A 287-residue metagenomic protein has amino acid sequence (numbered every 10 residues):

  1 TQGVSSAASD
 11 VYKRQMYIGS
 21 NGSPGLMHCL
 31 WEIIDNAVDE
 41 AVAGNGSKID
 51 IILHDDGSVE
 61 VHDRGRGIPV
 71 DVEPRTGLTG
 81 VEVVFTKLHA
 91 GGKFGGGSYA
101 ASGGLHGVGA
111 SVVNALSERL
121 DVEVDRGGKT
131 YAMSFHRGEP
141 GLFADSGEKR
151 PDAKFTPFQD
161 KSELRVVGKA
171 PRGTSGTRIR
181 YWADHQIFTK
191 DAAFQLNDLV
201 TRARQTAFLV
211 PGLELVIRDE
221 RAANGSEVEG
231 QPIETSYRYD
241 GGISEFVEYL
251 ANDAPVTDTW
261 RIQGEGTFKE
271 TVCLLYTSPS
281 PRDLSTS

Functional and structural regions predicted by a protein language model:
T1-A8, Y12, Y276-S287: Single conserved hydrophobic/aromatic residue that forms the stacking wall/gate of nucleotide- or nucleobase-binding
G3, G44, D198: Short, conserved clusters of charged catalytic residues that mark active-site and nucleotide-handling motifs
S6-S9, K13-A183, T189: GHKL (Bergerat-fold) ATPase N-terminal catalytic module, capturing the glycine-rich phosphate-binding loop and acidic
Q15, H89-K93, F208, P255 (+1 more regions): Generic structural signal for secondary-structure transition and capping sites
G19, V216, T286-S287: Short, hydrophobic secondary-structure boundary micro-motifs
M27, A192-V200, I243: Generic alpha-helical secondary structure
D160-K169, T174, N197, R204-T206 (+2 more regions): GHKL/Histidine-kinase-like ATPase module
